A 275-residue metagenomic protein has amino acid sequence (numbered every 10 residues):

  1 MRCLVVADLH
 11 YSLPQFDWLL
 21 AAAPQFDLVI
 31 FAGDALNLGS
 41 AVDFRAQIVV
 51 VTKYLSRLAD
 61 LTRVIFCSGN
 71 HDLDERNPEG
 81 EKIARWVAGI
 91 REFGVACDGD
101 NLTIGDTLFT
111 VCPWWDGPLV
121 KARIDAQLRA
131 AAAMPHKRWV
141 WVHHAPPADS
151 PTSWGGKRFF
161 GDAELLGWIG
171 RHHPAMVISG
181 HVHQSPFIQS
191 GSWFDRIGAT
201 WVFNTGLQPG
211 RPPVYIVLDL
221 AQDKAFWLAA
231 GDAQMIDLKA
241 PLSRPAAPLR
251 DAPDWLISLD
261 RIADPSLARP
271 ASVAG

Functional and structural regions predicted by a protein language model:
R2-H10, D106-D116, V140-H144, T200-L207 (+1 more regions): Active-site-proximal beta-strand elements of phosphoester/diester hydrolases
V5-A7, V29-D34, R63-N70, V95-D98 (+3 more regions): Active-site neighborhood of phospho(di)ester-bond hydrolases with catalytic His/Asp-centered motifs
H10-D17, L36-S40, C67-P78, N101-T103 (+4 more regions): Active-site environment of divalent metal-dependent phosphoester hydrolases
Y11-T103: Core catalytic region of metal-dependent phosphoesterases/phosphodiesterases, especially metallo-beta-lactamase-like
A23-P24, L55-L61, A133-P135, I169-H172 (+1 more regions): Short, conserved loop/helix-junction motifs that constitute active-site signature segments in enzyme catalytic cores
L36-R57, T152-Q189: Cap/insert and terminal regions of metallo-dependent hydrolase folds
N37, D72-E164, D260, L267-A268 (+1 more regions): Conserved catalytic scaffold of divalent metal-dependent phosphoesterases
L102-G105, W168-R171, I188-G275: Binuclear metal-dependent phosphoesterase catalytic core
